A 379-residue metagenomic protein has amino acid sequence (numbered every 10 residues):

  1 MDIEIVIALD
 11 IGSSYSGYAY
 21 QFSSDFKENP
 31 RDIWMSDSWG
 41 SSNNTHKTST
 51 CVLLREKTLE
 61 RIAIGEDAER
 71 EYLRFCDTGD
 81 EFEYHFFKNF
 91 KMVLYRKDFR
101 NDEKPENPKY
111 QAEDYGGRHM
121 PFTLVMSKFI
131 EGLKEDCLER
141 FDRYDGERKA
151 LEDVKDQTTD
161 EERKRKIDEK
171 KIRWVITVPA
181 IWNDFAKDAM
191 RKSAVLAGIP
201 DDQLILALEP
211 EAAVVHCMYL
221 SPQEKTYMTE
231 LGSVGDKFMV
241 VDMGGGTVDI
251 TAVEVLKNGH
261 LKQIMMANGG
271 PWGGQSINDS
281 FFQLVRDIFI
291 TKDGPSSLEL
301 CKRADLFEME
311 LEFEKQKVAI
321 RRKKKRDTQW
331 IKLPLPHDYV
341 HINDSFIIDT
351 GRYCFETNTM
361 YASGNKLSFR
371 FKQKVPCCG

Functional and structural regions predicted by a protein language model:
M1-N107, I205, H260-L261, A267-Q275 (+2 more regions): Early-domain small/polar-rich strand-loop-helix modules and first-structured segments of the mature chain
M1-S13, A19-P30, S42, E81-V240 (+1 more regions): Nucleotide/phosphate-binding catalytic cleft detector across ATP-hydrolyzing and phosphate-transferring enzymes
L9-Y15, P210, L231-D249, V253-K257 (+2 more regions): A short acidic Gly-Thr/Ser loop motif
S14, S23, K57, I181 (+5 more regions): Conserved beta-strand elements of beta-rich interaction domains across eukaryotes, especially beta-propellers
G17-Y18, H46, R61-I64, D184-A186 (+3 more regions): Short helix/loop capping segments that flank catalytic or ligand/cofactor-binding pockets
Y18-A19, E28-N29, D102-E103, T226 (+4 more regions): Intrinsically disordered, low-complexity regions enriched in proline, serine, glycine and charged residues
L94, D114-P121, G146-E162, A180-I181 (+1 more regions): Gly/charged contiguous loops adjacent to phosphate- or pyrophosphate-bearing nucleotide/cofactor binding elements
A197-L208, A212-H216, Q223, M239-V241 (+3 more regions): Histidine/cysteine- and/or acidic
